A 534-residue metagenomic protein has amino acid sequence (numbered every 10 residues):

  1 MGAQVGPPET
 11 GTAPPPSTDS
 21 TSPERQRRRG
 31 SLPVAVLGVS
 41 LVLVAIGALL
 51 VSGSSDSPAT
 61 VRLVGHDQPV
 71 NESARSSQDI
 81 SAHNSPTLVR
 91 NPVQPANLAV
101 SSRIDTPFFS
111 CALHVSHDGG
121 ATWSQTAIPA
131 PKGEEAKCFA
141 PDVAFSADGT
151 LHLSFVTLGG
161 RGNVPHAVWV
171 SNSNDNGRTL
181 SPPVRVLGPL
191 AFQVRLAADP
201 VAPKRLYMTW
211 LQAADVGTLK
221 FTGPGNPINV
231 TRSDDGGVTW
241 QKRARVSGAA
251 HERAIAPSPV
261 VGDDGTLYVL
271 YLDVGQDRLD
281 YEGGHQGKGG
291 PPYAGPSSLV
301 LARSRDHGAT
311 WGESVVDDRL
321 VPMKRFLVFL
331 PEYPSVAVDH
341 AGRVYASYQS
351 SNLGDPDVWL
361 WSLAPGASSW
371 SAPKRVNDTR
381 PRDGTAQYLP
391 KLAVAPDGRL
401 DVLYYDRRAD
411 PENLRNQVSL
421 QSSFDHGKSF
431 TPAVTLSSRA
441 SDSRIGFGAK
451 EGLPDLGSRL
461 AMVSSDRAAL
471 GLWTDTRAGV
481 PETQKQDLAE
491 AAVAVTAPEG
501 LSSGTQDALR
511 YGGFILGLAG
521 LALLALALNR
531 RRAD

Functional and structural regions predicted by a protein language model:
M1-R29, R532-D534: Terminal targeting segments of Actinobacterial cell-envelope proteins
R29-G38, L43-D534: Extracellular, repeat-based ectodomains that mediate carbohydrate processing or recognition
